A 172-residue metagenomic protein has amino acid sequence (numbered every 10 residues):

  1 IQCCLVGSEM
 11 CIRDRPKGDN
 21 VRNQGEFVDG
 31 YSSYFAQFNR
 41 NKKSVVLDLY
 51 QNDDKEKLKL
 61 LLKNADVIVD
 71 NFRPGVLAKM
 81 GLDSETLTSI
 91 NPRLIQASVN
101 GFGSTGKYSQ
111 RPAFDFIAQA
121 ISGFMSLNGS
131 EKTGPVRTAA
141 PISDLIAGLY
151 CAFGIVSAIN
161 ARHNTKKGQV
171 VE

Functional and structural regions predicted by a protein language model:
I1-I12: Single conserved hydrophobic/aromatic residue that forms the stacking wall/gate of nucleotide- or nucleobase-binding
V6-G7, L61-N64, A113: Alpha-helix C-terminal capping/helix-to-coil transition sites in glycosyltransferase folds
E9, D66-V67, R93-A97: Structural motif
R13-S44: Glycine-rich phosphate-binding loop and adjoining beta1-alpha1-beta2 segment of Rossmann-like nucleotide-binding folds
D14-P16, L49, P74, G101: Active-site loop/turn elements of alpha/beta-hydrolase fold enzymes, especially the short glycine-/histidine-rich
V21-Q24, F38, L77, Y108 (+1 more regions): Short clusters of hydrophobic/aromatic residues that line enzyme substrate/ligand-binding pockets
S33-S89: A structured beta-alpha segment of the ubiquitous adenosine-cofactor-binding alpha/beta core
M80-E172: Active-site-adjacent "lid/gating" segments in soluble enzymes
